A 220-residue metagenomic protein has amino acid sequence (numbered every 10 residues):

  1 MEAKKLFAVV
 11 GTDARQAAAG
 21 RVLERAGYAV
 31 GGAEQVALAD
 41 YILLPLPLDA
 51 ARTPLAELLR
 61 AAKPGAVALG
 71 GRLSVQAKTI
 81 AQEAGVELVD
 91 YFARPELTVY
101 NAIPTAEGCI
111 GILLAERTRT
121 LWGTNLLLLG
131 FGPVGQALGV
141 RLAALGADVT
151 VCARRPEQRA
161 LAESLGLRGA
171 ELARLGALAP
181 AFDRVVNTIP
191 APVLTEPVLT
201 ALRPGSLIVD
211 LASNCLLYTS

Functional and structural regions predicted by a protein language model:
E2, L44-L46, A51-A61, V67-W122: Glycine/serine-rich phosphate-binding loop and adjoining beta1-alpha1 elements at the start of nucleotide-handling
A8-Q16, W122-L142: Glycine-rich adenosine-cofactor-binding loop
D13, S74, R154-R155, N214: Residues in the short beta-alpha loop(s) of Rossmann-like NAD(P)-binding domains
A29-A39, G166-A181: Short acidic low-complexity segments
G32-A33, A147-L165: NAD(P)-binding Rossmann-fold cofactor-contacting core
L43, V186, V209: N-terminal Rossmann-like NAD(P) cofactor-binding module of classical short-chain dehydrogenase/reductase
L46-A50, I189-P190, A212-S213: Short glycine-/small-residue-rich Rossmann-like dinucleotide-binding loops
Y218-T219: Conserved small/polar residues in nucleotide/adenosyl-binding loops
